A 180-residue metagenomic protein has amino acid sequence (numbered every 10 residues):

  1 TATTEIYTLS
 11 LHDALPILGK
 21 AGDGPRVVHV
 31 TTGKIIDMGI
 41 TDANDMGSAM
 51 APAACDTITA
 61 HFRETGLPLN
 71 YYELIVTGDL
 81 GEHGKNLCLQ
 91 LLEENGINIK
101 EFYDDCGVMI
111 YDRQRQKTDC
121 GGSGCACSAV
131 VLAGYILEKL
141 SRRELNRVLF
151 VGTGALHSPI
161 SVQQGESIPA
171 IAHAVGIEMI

Functional and structural regions predicted by a protein language model:
T1-T8: Short, exposed "boundary/linker" segments that immediately precede the start of a downstream structural module
L9-T59, E64, E101-V108, F150-T153 (+1 more regions): Condensing-enzyme catalytic core mediating Claisen C-C bond formation in acyl metabolism
S10-A21, S123-R143: Active-site-proximal alpha-helical scaffold in enzymes
L11, E94-V131: Conserved catalytic cysteine-centered active-site region of acyl-thioester-dependent Claisen-condensing enzymes
T31-I36, V76-G84, G154-A155: Glycine-rich beta-alpha junction loops
M50, G66-L69, L74-N86: A structural signal for small-residue-enriched, beta-sheet-centric alpha/beta enzyme cores and oligomeric scaffold folds
T57-Y71, K139-L140: Phosphate/pyrophosphate-binding loops at sites that engage ATP/ADP/AMP, CoA/4′-phosphopantetheine, polyphosphate
L80-N95, I160-S167: Short glycine/threonine-rich loop-to-helix capping motif typified by GTGT followed within a few residues by an Asp-Pro
